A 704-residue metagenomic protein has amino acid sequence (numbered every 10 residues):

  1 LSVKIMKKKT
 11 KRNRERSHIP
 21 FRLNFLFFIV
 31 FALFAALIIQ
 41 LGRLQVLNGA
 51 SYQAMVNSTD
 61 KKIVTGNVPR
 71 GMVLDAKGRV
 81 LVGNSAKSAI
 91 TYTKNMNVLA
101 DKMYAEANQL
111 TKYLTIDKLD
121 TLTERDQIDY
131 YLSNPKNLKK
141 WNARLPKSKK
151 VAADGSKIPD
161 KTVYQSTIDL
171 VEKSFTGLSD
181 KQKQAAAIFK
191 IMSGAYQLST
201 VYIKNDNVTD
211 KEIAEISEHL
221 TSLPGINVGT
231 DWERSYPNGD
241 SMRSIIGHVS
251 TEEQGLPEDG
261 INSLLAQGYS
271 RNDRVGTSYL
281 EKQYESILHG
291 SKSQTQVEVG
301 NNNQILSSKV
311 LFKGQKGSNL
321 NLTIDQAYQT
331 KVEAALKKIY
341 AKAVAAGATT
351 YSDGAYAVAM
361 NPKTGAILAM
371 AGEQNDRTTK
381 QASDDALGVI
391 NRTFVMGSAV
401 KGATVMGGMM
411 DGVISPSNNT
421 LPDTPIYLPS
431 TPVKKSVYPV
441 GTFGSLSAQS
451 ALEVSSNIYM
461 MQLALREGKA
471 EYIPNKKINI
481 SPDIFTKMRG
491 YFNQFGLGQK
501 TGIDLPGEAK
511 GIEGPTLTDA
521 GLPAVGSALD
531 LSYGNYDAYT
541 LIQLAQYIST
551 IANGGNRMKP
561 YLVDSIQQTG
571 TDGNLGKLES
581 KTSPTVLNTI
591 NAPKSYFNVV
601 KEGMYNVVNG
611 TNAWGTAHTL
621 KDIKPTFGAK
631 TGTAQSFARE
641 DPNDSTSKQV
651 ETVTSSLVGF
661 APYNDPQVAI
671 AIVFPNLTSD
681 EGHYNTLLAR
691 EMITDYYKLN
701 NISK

Functional and structural regions predicted by a protein language model:
S2-S286, K292, V297-I305, F312 (+3 more regions): Membrane-proximal periplasmic segments of bacterial cell-envelope enzymes, especially penicillin-binding proteins
G42, A399, A403: Active-site His/Glu-centered metal-binding helix of metallohydrolases
Q53-T65, Y328-T350: Short, basic/aromatic recognition patches
R70-L74, L223-N227, A345-M360: Short N-terminal helix-loop-first-beta-strand/juxtamembrane motif that initiates sensory/input modules
V82-G83, S88, E298-K313, I324 (+5 more regions): Beta-lactam-recognizing serine transpeptidase/beta-lactamase-like catalytic domain environment
D101-N108, K112, A214, E218 (+18 more regions): Solvent-exposed, polar/charged alpha-helical surfaces in well-ordered, non-transmembrane soluble domains, broadly
L578-E579, T585, L687-K704: Short, gly/Ser/Thr-rich active-site loops of penicillin-recognizing serine hydrolases
